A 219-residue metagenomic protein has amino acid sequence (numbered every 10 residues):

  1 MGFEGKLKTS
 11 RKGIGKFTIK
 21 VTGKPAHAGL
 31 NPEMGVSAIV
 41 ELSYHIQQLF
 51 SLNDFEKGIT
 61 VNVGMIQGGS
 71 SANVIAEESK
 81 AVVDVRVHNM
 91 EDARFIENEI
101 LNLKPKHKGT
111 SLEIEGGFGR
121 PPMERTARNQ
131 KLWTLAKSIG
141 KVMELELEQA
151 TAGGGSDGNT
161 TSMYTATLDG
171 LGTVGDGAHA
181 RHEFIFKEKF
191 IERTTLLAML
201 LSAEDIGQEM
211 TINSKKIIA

Functional and structural regions predicted by a protein language model:
M1-S10, G15-A219: Metal-dependent amide/peptide-bond hydrolase catalytic core, centered on the "pita-bread" metallohydrolase fold
